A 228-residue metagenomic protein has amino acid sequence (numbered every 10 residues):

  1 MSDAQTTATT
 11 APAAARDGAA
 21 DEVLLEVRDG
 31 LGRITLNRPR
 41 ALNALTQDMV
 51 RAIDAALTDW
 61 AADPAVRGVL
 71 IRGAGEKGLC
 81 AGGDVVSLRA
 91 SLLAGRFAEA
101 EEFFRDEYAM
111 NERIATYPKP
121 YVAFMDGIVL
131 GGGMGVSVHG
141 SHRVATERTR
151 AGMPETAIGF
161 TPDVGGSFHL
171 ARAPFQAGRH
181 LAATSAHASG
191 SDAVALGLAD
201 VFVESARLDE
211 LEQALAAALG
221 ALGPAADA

Functional and structural regions predicted by a protein language model:
M1-R72, E112: Conserved CoA-thioester-binding segment of acyl-CoA-metabolizing enzymes
I34, I71, D84, V136-S137 (+1 more regions): Hydrophobic/aromatic residues within transmembrane alpha-helices of multi-pass small-molecule transporters
G73-D106, A157-G159: Glycine- (often His-adjacent) and acidic-residue-rich active-site loop that binds/positions the CoA thioester
I114-I158, L181, S185-A186, G190: Glycine-rich beta-to-alpha active-site loop
S167-Q176: Hydrophobic, secondary-structure "cap" segments at the distal end of domains
S185, S191-A206: Repeat-solenoid scaffold signature
V201-A228: Amphipathic alpha-helical blocks and their helix-capping loop/short-beta junctions
